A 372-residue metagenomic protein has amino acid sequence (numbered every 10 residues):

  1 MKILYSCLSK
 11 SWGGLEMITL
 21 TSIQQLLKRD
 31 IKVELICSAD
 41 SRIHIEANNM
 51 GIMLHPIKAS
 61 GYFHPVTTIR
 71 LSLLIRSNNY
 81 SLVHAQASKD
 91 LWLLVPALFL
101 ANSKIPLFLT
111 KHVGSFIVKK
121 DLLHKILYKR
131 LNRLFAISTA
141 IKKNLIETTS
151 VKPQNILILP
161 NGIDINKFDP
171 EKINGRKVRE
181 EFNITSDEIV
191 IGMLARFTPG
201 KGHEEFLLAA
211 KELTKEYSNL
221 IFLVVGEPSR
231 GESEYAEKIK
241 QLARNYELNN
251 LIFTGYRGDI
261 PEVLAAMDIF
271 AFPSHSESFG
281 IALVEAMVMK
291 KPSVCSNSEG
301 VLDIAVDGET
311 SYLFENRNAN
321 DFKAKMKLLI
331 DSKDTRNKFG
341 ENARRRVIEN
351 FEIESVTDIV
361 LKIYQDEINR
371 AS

Functional and structural regions predicted by a protein language model:
G13-T21, I189, M193-K215, E234-E237 (+4 more regions): A conserved mid-protein helix/loop that constitutes part of the nucleotide-sugar donor-binding site
I36-C37, P292-C295, A305: Short hydrophobic beta-strand element within catalytic cores of glycosyltransferases and related nucleotide-activated
L107-T139: A conserved, positively charged/aromatic
A140, G162: Carbohydrate-associated surface elements
D169-I184, E237-Q241, I359: A short helix/loop element that forms part of the nucleotide-sugar donor recognition site in Leloir-type
A236-G255: Nucleotide-activated donor-binding/catalytic signature segment of Leloir-type glycosyltransferases, i.e., the conserved
Y256, H275: Aromatic "clamp/platform" in nucleotide-sugar-dependent glycosyltransferases that forms part of the donor/acceptor
D307-G308, Y312-A319, L328-D334: Conserved acidic donor-binding segment of nucleotide-sugar-dependent glycosyltransferases
